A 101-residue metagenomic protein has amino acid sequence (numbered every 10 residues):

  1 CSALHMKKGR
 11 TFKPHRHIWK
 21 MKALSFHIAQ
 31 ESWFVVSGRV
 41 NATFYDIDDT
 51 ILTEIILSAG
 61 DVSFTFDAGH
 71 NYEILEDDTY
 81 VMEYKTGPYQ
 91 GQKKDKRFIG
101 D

Functional and structural regions predicted by a protein language model:
C1-M21, A29: A short glycine-rich, His/Asp/Glu-containing loop-to-beta-strand
A3-H5, P14, S32, E54 (+2 more regions): Conserved hydrophobic/aromatic beta-strand scaffold that supports enzyme active sites
K7, V35, S58, T65-F66 (+1 more regions): A short, compositionally biased micro-patch
K7-K8, H27-Y45: Glycine- and acidic-residue-biased ligand/ion/polar-headgroup-sensing regions
P14, A42-T43, F64-T65, H70-E76 (+1 more regions): Short beta-strand His + acidic residue motifs that chelate non-heme Fe in jelly-roll/DSBH and cupin folds
K20-M21, D48-T50, G87-Y89: Short, surface-exposed beta-strand-loop junctions and turns on beta-sheet-rich folds
D46-D67: Short acidic-glycine-tyrosine-enriched beta hairpin
N71-D101: Double-stranded beta-helix
